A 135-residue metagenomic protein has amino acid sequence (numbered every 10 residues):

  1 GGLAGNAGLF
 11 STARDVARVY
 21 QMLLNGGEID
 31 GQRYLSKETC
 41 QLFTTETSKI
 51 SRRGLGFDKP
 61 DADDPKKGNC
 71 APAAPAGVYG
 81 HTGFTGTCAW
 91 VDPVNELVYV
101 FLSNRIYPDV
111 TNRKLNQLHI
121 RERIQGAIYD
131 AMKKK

Functional and structural regions predicted by a protein language model:
G1-K135: Catalytic loop of the DD-peptidase/beta-lactamase superfamily, centered on the K-T-G motif and neighboring
